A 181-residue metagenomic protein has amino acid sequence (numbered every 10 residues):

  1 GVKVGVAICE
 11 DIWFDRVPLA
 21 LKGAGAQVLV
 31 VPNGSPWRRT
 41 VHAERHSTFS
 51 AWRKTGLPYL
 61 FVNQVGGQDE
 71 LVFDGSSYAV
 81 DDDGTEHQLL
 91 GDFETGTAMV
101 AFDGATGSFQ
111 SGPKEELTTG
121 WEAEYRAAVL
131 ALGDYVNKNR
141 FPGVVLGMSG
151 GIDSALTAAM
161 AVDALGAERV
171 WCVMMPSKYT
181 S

Functional and structural regions predicted by a protein language model:
G1, S50-R53, S177-S181: Short, intrinsically disordered, charge-balanced linker/junction segments flanking boundaries in proteins
G1, V31-N33, T106-L117: Gly-rich Lys/Arg/Thr-decorated short loops/hinges at beta-loop-alpha junctions or inter-strand turns that position
V2-D11, V30, A128: Active-site-proximal beta-strand elements of phosphoester/diester hydrolases
V6, F61, A79, L146 (+1 more regions): Structural beta-sheet core signal
V6-I12, K114-A123: Active-site mouth loops of central-metabolism enzymes
I12-E94: CN hydrolase (nitrilase-like) catalytic-core segments centered on the catalytic cysteine and neighboring Lys/Glu
F93-S111: A short, polar/charged loop-to-alpha-helix boundary motif
G120-S181: ATP-dependent adenylation/nucleotidyltransferase module used to activate substrates
